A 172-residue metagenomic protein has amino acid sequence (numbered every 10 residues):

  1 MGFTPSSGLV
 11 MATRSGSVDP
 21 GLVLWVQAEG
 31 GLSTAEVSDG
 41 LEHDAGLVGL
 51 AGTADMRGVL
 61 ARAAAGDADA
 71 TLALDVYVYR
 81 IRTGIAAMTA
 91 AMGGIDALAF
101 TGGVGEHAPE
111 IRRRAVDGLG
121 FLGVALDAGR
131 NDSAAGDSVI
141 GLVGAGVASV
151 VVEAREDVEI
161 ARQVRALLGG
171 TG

Functional and structural regions predicted by a protein language model:
M1-A28: Glycine-rich phosphate-binding loop of actin/hexokinase-like ATP-binding domains
M1-F3, D44, G102, A154: Fold-independent oxyanion-binding glycine-rich loops and adjacent beta-strand/coil segments at enzyme active sites
V18, E42, A54, G93-I95: Short gly/pro-enriched beta-turn/loop segments at secondary-structure junctions
P20-V23, S38, M56, R112 (+1 more regions): A general structural signal for well-ordered alpha-helical segments in protein cores
L22-V26, V59, I85, A161-V164: Buried hydrophobic packing segments
L24-W25, D39, D117, A166: Generic alpha-helical structural context detector
E29-A73: A mobile "lid/hinge" subdomain adjacent to the ATP/sugar-phosphate binding pocket shared across diverse ATP-dependent
T71-I95, A99, G105-G172: Internal helix-turn-beta structural module
